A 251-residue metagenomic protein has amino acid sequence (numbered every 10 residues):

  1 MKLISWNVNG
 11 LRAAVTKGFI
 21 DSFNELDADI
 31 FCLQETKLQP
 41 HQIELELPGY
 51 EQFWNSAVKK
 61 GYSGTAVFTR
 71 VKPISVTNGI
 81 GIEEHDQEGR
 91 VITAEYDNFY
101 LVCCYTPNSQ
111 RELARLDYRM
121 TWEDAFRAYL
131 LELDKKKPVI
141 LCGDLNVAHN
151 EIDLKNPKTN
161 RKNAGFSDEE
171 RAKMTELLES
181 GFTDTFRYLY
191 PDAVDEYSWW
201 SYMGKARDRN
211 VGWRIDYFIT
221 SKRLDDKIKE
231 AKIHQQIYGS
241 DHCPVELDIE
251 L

Functional and structural regions predicted by a protein language model:
M1-L47, E51, A57-Y62, H149 (+1 more regions): N-terminal, active-site-proximal structural segment of metallo-dependent hydrolase catalytic domains
M1-N9, N98-Q110, C142: Active-site-proximal beta-strand elements of phosphoester/diester hydrolases
N7, F23-H41, L101, L130-E151 (+4 more regions): Active-site beta-strand/loop signature of hydrolases that rely on acidic residues for catalysis
I30, E51, A125-V211, I215: Metal-dependent phosphoesterases centered on the DNase I-like endonuclease/exonuclease/phosphatase
K37, Q42-S109: Structured beta-strand-rich core segments of catalytic domains in phosphoester-bond hydrolases
K60-S75, V194, M203-D226: Conserved beta strand-loop-helix elements of the APE1-like EEP
R70, A94-D97, S221-K222, L247-L251: Active-site beta-strand termini and strand-to-loop segments that position acidic
G81-I82, P107-E123, K158-N163: Surface-exposed cleft-lining segments at the edges of enzyme active sites
